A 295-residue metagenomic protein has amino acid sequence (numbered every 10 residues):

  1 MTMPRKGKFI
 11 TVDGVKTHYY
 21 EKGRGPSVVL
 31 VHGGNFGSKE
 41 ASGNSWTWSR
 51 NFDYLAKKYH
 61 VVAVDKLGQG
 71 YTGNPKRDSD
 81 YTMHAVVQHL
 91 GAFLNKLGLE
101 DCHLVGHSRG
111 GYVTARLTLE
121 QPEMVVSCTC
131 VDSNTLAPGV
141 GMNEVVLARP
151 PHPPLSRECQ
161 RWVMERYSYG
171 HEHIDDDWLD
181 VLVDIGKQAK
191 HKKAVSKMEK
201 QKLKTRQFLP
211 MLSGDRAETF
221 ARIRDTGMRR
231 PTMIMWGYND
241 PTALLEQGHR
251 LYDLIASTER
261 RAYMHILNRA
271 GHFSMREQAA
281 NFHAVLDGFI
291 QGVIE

Functional and structural regions predicted by a protein language model:
V15-G73: Conserved HGGG/HGGXW glycine-rich cap/lid loop of the alpha/beta-hydrolase fold
G34, Y238-D240, R269-G271: Acidic beta-to-alpha connecting loop that harbors the catalytic carboxylate
T47-D53, A63-V105, A284: Active-site loop/oxyanion-hole signature of alpha/beta-hydrolase fold enzymes
G106, G110, T114: Gly/Ala-rich beta-loop-alpha elbow adjacent to hydrolase catalytic centers
A115-L119, V125-W162: Flexible "cap/lid" loop of the alpha/beta hydrolase fold
H191-D253: Conserved serine/cysteine hydrolase catalytic core
D253-F273: Catalytic histidine neighborhood in serine/cysteine hydrolases with alpha/beta-hydrolase-type architecture
A270-A279, H283: Catalytic histidine-centered segment of alpha/beta-hydrolase-like enzymes
